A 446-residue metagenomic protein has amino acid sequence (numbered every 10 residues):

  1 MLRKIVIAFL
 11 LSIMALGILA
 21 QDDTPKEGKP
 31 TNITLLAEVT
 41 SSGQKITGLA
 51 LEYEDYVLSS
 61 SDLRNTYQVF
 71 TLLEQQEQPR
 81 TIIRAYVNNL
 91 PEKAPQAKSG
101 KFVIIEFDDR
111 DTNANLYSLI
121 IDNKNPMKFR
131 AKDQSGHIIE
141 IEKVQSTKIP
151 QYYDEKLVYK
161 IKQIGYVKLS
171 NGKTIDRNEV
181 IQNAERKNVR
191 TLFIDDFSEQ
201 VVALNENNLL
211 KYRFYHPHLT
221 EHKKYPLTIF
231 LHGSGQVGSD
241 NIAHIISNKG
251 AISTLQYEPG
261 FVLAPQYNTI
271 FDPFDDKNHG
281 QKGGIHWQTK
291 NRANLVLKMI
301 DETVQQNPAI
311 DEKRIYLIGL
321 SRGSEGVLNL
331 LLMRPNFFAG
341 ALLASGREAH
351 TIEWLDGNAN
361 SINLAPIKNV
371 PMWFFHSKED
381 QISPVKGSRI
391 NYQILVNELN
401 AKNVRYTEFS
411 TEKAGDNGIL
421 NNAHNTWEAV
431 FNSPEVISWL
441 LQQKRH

Functional and structural regions predicted by a protein language model:
A8-A15: Bacterial N-terminal signal peptides
D22-G48, L73-Y225, V404: A domain-start/cap signature at the N-terminus of enzymes
L219, K223, D276-S321: Gly/Ser-rich "nucleophile elbow"/oxyanion-hole loop immediately N-terminal to the catalytic nucleophile in hydrolases
L227, S234-L295: Active-site machinery of serine-nucleophile hydrolases
L231-G233, S345, H376: The conserved beta1-alpha1 loop
E258, P366-M372: Short, proline-enriched alpha-helix->beta-strand connector loops that line the catalytic pocket of alpha/beta-hydrolase
V304-Q306, E312-N360: Primarily recognizes the serine-hydrolase "nucleophile elbow" in alpha/beta-hydrolase and SGNH/GDSL folds
F375, E379-H446: C-terminal catalytic histidine-bearing segment of alpha/beta-hydrolase fold enzymes
